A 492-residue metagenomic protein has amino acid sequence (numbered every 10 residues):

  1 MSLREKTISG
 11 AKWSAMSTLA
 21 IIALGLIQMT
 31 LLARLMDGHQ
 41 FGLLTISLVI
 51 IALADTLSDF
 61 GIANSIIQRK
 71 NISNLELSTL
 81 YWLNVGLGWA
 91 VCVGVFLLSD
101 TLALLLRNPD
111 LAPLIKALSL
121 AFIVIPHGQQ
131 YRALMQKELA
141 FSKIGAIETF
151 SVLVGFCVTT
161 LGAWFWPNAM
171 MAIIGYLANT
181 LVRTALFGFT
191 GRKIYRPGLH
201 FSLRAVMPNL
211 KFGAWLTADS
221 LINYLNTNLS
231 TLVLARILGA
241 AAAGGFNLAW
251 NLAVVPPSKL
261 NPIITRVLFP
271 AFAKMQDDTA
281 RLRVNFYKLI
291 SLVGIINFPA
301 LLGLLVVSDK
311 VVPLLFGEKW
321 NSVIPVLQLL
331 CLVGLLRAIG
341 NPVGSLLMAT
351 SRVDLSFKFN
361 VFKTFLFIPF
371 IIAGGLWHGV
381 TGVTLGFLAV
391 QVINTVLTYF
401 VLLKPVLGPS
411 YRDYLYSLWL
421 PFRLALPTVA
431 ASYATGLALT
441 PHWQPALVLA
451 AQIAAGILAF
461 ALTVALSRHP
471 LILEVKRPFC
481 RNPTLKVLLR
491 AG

Functional and structural regions predicted by a protein language model:
M1-L26, D59, N64-I67, N71-W82 (+5 more regions): N-terminal membrane topogenesis motif
M1-L3, T7, S142, A185-T227 (+3 more regions): Interhelical loop/hinge segments that connect adjacent transmembrane helices in multipass membrane
L3-F60, G86-T101, K116, A121 (+5 more regions): Signature of the first transmembrane helix
R4, I8, S65-N74, V124-E148 (+4 more regions): Membrane-interface junctions at transmembrane-helix termini in multi-pass inner-membrane proteins
I22, W82-R107, P113-K116, C157 (+4 more regions): Alpha-helical transmembrane segments of multi-pass membrane transport and lipid-handling proteins
D55-N74, Q136-K137, A249, A253-N297 (+1 more regions): Helix-loop junctions and terminal segments of transmembrane helices in multi-pass membrane transport/translocation
A112-S119, A146-K193, P208, F212 (+5 more regions): Hydrophobic alpha-helical transmembrane segments
P409, Y414, Y433-G492: Membrane-proximal transmembrane or re-entrant/amphipathic helices at the cytosolic face
